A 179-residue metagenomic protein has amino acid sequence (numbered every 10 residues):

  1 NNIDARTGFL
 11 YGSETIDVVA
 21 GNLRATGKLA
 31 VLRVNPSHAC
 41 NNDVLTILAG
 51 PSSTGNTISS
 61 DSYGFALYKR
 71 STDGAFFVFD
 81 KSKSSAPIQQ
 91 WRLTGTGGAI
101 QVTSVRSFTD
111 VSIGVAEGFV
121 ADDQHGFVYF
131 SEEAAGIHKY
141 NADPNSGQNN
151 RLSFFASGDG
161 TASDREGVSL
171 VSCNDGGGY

Functional and structural regions predicted by a protein language model:
N2-T15, S59-G74, S112-G126, S163-G178: Structural signature of eukaryotic scaffold interfaces centered on beta-propeller domains
G8-L10, V31-D43, Q90-Q101, Y140-N149: Short loop/turn segments immediately following beta-strands, especially the blade-tip and inter-blade linker loops
T15-N22, F76-K81, G126-S131, G178-Y179: Short beta-strand elements that form the blades of beta-propeller/WD-repeat-like and other beta-sheet-rich scaffold
A25-A75: Asp-box/WD-like beta-propeller blade repeats and closely related beta-sheet repeat scaffolds
A25-K28, S84-P87, A134-I137: Loop/turn residues immediately N-terminal
A49-S59, S107-I113, F155-A162: Surface loop/turn motifs at the tips and blade-to-blade linkers of beta-strand repeat domains
A66-Y129: Solenoidal tandem-repeat scaffolds enriched in leucines and small polar residues
Y140-Y179: A beta-strand-loop signature enriched in Asp, Gly, Thr, and Trp that corresponds to the sialidase/neuraminidase Asp-box
